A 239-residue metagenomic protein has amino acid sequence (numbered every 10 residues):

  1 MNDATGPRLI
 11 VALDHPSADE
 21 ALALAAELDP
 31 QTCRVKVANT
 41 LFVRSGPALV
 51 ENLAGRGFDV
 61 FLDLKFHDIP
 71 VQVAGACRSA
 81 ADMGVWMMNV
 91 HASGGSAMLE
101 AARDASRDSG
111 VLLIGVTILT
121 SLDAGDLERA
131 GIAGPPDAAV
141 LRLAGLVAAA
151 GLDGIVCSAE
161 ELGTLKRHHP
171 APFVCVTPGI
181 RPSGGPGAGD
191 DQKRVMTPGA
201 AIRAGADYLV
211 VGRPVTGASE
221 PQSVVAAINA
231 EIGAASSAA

Functional and structural regions predicted by a protein language model:
M1-L24, A54, G163, R167-P170 (+3 more regions): N-terminal amphipathic alpha-helix/helix-capping segment at the start of soluble metabolic enzymes
G6-P7, D68, Q72-G154, S158-G163 (+2 more regions): Conserved anion-binding
V11, V35, K65, M88 (+4 more regions): Conserved, mostly hydrophobic/aromatic
P16-E27, V71-R78, P136-L146, Q192-A200: Short, acidic/polar
E27-L28, L53, A80, V147 (+3 more regions): Generic structural signal for hydrophobic
P30, R56, M83, A150 (+1 more regions): Structural motif
M83-G95, P182, D191-V224: Glycine-rich phosphate-binding active-site loops on the catalytic face of alpha/beta enzymes
L99-A105, V215-A239: C-terminal helical cap(s) of enzyme catalytic domains, especially alpha/beta-barrels
